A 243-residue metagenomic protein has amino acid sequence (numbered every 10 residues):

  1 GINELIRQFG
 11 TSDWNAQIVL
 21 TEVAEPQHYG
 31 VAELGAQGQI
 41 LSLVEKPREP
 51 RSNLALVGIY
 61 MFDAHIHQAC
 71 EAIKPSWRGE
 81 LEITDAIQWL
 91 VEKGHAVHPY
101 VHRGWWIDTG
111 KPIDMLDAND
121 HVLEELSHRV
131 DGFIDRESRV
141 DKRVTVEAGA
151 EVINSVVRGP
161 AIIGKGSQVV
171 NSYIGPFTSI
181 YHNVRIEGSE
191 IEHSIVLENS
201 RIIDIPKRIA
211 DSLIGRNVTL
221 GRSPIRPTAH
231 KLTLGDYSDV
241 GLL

Functional and structural regions predicted by a protein language model:
G1-A36, F62, E71: Conserved beta-loop-beta/alpha segment of the NTase-like Rossmann-fold superfamily that binds/positions NTPs
I18, L56-V57, A72-W77: Flexible, glycine/proline-enriched loop segments at strand-loop-helix junctions that form or flank small-ligand binding
E22-E25, P47, R103-W106: Glycine-rich beta-alpha junction loops
Y29-G30, V57, H95, H230: Change "...and in nucleic-acid phosphodiester-cleaving endonucleases..." to "...and in nucleic-acid processing enzymes
V31, L54, G58-I59, I107: A residue-level structural signature of the nucleotidyltransferase/glycosyltransferase Rossmann-like core
L34-L54: A short, charged helix-loop
Q39, H65, A72-L243: Left-handed beta-helix
V57-A69: Conserved nucleotide-sugar donor-binding and metal-coordinating catalytic region shared by glycosyltransferases
